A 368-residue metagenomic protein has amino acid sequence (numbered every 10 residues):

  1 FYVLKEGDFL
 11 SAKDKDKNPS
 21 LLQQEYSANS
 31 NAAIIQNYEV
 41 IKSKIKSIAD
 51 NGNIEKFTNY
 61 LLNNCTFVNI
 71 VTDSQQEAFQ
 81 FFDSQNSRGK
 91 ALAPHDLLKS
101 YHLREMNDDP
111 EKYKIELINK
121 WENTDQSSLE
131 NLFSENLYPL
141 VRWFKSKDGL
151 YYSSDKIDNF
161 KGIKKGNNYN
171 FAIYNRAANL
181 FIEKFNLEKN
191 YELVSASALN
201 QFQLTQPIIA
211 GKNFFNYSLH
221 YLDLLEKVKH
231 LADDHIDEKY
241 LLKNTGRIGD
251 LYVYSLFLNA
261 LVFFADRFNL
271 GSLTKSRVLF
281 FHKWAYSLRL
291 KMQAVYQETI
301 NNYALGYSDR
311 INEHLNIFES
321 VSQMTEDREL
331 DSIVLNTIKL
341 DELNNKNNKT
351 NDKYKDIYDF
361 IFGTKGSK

Functional and structural regions predicted by a protein language model:
F1-K368: Flexible coil/loop and intrinsically disordered segments
